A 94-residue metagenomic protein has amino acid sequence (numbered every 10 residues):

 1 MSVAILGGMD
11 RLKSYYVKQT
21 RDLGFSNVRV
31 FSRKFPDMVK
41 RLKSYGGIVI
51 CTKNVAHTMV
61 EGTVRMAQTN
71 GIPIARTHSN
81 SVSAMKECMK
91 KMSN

Functional and structural regions predicted by a protein language model:
S2-F25: Short, charged N-terminal beta->alpha structural module
G8, R33, S79: Cofactor-binding loop segments of dinucleotide-utilizing enzymes, especially the Rossmann-like FAD- and NAD(P)+-binding
T20-R21, T63, A67: A generic structural signal for well-ordered alpha-helical segments
S26-K40: A short, well-structured beta->alpha microelement
M38-L42, M89-M92: Short amphipathic alpha-helix with an adjacent loop that forms part of the alpha/beta core around
K43-V49: Short acidic/histidine-rich motifs immediately flanking catalytic phosphotransfer sites in two-component signaling
K53-N54: Short glycine-/small-residue-rich Rossmann-like dinucleotide-binding loops
Q68-N94: Ser/Thr/Gly-rich flexible loops in soluble cytosolic domains mediating phosphotransfer, phosphorylation
